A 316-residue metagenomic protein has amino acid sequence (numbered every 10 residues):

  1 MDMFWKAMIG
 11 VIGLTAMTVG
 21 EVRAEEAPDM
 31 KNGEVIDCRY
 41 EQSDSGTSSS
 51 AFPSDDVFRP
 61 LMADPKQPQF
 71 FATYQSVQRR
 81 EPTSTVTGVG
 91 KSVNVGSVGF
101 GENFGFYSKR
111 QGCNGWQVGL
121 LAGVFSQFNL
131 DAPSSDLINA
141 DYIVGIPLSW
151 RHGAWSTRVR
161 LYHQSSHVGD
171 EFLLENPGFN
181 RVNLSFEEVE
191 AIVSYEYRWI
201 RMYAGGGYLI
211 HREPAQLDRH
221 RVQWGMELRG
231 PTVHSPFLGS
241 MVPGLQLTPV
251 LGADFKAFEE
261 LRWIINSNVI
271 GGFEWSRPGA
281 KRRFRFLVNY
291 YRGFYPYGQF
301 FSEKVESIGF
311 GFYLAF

Functional and structural regions predicted by a protein language model:
K6-A16: Bacterial N-terminal signal peptides
E25-S149: Transmembrane beta-barrel domains of Gram-negative outer membranes and organellar outer membranes
D29-M30, G46-D64, R262-F316: Predominantly the C-terminal beta-signal and adjacent terminal strand-loop region of outer-membrane beta-barrel
G33, C38, N114-L228, R292 (+1 more regions): Outer-membrane pore/translocation modules
F58-D64, Y107-V118, E196-W199, G230-P249 (+1 more regions): Short loop/turn motifs that connect adjacent beta-strands in outer-membrane beta-barrel proteins
A72-S76, L120-V124, V159-H163, A204-Y208 (+4 more regions): Transmembrane beta-barrel strands of outer-membrane/channel proteins
V89-V95, A132-S134, H211-R219, K256-S267 (+2 more regions): Solvent-exposed loop/turn segments connecting transmembrane beta-strands in outer-membrane beta-barrel proteins
F100-F106, I146-W150, A191-Y195, W224-G230 (+2 more regions): Residues on the lipid-exposed face of transmembrane beta-strands in outer-membrane beta-barrel proteins
